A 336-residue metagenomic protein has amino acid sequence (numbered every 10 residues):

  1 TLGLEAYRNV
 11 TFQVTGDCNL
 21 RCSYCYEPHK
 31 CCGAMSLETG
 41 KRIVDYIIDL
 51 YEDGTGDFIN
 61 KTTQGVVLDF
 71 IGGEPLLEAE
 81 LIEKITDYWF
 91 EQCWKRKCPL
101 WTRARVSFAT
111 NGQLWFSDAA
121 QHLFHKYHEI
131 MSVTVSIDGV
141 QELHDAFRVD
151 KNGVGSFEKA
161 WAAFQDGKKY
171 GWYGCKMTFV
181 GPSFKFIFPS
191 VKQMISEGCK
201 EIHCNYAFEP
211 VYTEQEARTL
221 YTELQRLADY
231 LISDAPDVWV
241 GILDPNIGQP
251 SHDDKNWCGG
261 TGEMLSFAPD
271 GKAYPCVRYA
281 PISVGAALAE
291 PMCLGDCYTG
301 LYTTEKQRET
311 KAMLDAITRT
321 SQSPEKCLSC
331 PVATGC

Functional and structural regions predicted by a protein language model:
T1-T11, T55-T62: N-terminal [4Fe-4S]-dependent radical SAM core
L4-G40: Canonical Radical SAM [4Fe-4S] cluster-binding loop centered on the CxxxCxxC motif and its immediate flanking residues
D17-E27, P275-R278, P324-C336: Local cysteine-cluster metal-coordination motifs and their immediate loop/turn environment, predominantly Fe-S cluster
V44, I48-I71, E78-E209: Radical SAM/AdoMet-radical enzyme domain recognition
F188-Q193, E197-P250: Long, K/E/R/D-enriched contiguous segments that form extended
T222-Q249, Y279-P331: C-terminal accessory region of radical SAM enzymes
W257-G262: Short, small/polar residue-rich loop motifs at catalytic or cofactor-binding pockets
A268: Short, acidic, Ser/Thr-enriched surface-loop or helix-capping motifs
